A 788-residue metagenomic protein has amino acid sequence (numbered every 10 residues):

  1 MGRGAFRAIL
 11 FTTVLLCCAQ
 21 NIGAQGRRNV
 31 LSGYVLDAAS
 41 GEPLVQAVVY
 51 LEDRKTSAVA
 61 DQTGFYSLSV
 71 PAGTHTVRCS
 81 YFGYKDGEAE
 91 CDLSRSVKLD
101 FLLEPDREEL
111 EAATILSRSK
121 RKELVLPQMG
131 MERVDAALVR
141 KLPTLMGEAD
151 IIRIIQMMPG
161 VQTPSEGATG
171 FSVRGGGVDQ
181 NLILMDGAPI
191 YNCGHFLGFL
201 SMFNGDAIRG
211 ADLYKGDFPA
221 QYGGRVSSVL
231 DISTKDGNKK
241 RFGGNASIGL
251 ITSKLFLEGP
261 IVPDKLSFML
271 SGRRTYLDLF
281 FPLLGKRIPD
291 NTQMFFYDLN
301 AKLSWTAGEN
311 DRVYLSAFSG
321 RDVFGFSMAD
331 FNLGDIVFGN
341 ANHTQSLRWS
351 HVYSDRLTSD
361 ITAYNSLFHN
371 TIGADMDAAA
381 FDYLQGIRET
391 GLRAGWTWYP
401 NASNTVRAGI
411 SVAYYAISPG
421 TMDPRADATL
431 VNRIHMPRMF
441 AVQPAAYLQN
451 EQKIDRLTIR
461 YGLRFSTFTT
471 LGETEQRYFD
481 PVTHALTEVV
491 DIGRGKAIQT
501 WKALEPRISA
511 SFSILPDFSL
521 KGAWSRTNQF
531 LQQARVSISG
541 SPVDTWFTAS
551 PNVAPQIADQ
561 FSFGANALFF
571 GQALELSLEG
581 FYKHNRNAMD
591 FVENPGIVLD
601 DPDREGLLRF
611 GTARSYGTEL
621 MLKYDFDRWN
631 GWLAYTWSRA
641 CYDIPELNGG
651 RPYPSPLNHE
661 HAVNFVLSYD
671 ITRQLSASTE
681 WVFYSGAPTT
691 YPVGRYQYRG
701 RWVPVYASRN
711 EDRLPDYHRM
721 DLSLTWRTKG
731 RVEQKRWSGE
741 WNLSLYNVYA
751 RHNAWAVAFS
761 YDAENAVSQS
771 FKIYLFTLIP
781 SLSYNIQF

Functional and structural regions predicted by a protein language model:
A24-A112, L116-R118: Periplasm-facing N-terminal accessory domains of Gram-negative outer-membrane beta-barrel systems
K85, T114-F218, V229, K235-D236: Periplasmic N-terminal accessory/gating domains of Gram-negative outer-membrane beta-barrel systems
T292, N310-A363, L367-E389, D427 (+2 more regions): Flexible loop and strand-edge segments within Gram-negative outer membrane beta-barrel domains
V323, H369, A416-A428, N432 (+6 more regions): Surface-exposed extracellular loop regions of Gram-negative outer-membrane beta-barrel proteins, predominantly
E389-G395, H435, Q443-A445, T548-A554 (+5 more regions): Outer membrane beta-barrel strand-and-loop segments of large Gram-negative receptors, especially TonB-dependent
R407-L515, S519, F530, L647: Signature of Gram-negative outer-membrane beta-barrel scaffolds
F581-H584, R604-V693: Gram-negative outer-membrane beta-barrel transporters
R586, Q674, V682-R701, R719-D721 (+1 more regions): C-terminal beta-signal and adjacent terminal beta-strands/loops of Gram-negative outer-membrane beta-barrel proteins
